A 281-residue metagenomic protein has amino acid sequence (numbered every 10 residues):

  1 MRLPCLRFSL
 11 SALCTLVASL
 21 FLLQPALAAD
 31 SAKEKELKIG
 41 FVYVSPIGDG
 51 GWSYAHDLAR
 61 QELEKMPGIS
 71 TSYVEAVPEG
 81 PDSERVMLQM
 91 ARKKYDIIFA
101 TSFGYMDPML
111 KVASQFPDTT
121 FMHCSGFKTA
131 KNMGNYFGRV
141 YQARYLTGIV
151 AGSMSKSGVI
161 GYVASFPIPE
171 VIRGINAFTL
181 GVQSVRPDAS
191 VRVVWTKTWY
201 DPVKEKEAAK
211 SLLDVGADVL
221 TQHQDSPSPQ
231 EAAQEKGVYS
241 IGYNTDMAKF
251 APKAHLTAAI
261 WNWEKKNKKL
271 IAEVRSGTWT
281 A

Functional and structural regions predicted by a protein language model:
M1-R7: N-terminal secretory signal peptides that target proteins for export/translocation
S9-Q24: Bacterial N-terminal signal peptides
A29-A281: A residue-level marker of the well-folded mature domains of exported/periplasmic proteins
